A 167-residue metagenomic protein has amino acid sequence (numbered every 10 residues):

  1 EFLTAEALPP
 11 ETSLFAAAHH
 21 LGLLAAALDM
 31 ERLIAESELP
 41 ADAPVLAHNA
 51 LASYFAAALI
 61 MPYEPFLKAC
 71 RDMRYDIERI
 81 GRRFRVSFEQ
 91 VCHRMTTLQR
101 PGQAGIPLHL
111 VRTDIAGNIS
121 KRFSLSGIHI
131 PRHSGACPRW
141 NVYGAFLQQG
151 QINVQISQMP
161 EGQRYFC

Functional and structural regions predicted by a protein language model:
E1-C167: Conserved binding/catalytic microenvironments
